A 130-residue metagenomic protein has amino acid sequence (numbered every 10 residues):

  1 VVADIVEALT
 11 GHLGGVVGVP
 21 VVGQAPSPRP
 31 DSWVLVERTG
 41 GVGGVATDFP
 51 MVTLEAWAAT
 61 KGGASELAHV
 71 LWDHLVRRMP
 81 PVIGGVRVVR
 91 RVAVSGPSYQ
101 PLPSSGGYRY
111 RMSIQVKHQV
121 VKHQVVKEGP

Functional and structural regions predicted by a protein language model:
V1-G44, R78-V89, V126-P130: Small/polar-rich, solvent-exposed N-terminal microdomains that initiate assembly or binding
P26, G44, L54, L102-S104: Generic marker of residues within folded, mature protein domains
G40-V42, T53-W57, D73-V76: Short, low-complexity, polar/charged sequence segments that are solvent-exposed and flexible
T47-A64, G106-H118: Oligomerization/assembly interface segments of phage tail-like spikes and tubes
A59-R78, V82: Extracellular/virion structural assembly segments
V76-Q119, V126-P130: Acidic-leaning, charged glycine-interspersed low-complexity segments
